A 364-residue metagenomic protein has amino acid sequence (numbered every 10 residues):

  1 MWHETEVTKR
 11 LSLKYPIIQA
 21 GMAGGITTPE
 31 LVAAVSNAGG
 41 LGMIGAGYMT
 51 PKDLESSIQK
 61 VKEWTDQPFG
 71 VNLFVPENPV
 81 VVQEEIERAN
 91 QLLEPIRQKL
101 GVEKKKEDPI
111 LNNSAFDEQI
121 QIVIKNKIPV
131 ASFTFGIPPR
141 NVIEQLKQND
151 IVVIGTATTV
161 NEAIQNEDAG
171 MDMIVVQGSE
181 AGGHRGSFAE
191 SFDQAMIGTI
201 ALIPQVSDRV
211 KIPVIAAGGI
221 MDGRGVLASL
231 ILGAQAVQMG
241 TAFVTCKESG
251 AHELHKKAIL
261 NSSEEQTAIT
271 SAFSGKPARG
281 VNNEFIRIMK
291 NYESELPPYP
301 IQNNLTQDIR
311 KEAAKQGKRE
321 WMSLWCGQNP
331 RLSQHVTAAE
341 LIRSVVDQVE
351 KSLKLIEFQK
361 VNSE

Functional and structural regions predicted by a protein language model:
M1-Q205, R209, V345: Active-site entrance/lid segments in N-terminal catalytic domains of soluble metabolic enzymes
I96, R185-A189, Q194-I215, I220-E364: Conserved active-site-proximal phosphate/metal-binding subdomains
